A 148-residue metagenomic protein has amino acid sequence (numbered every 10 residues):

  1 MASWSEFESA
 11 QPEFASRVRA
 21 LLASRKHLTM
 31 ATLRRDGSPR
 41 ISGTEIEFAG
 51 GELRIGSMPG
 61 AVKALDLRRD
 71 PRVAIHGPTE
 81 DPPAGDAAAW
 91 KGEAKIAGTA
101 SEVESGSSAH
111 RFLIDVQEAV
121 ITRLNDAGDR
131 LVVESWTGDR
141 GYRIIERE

Functional and structural regions predicted by a protein language model:
M1-S24, R140-G141: Extreme N-terminal tail/first-helix region
W4-S5, P59-A119, N125-A127: Short, structured beta-strand-loop surface elements
A23, P39-I41, A89, S107: Short, solvent-exposed coil/turn segments
R25-P59, L65-L67, I75-G77: Short beta-strand segments
I41-G43, E93-A97, V133: Well-ordered beta-strand positions in beta-sheet-rich domains
V116-Q117, D126-E148: Flexible glycine-rich active-site/ligand-binding loops centered on an Asp-His dyad
